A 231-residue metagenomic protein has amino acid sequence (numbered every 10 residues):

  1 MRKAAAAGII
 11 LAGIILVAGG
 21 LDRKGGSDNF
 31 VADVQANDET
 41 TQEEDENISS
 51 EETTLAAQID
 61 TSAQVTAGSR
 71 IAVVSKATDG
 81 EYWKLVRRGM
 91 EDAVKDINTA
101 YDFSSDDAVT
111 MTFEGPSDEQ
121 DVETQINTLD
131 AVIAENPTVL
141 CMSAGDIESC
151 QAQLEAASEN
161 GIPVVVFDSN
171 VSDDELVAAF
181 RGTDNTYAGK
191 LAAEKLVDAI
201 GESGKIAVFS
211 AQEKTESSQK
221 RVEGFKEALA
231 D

Functional and structural regions predicted by a protein language model:
R2-D231: A residue-level marker of the well-folded mature domains of exported/periplasmic proteins
